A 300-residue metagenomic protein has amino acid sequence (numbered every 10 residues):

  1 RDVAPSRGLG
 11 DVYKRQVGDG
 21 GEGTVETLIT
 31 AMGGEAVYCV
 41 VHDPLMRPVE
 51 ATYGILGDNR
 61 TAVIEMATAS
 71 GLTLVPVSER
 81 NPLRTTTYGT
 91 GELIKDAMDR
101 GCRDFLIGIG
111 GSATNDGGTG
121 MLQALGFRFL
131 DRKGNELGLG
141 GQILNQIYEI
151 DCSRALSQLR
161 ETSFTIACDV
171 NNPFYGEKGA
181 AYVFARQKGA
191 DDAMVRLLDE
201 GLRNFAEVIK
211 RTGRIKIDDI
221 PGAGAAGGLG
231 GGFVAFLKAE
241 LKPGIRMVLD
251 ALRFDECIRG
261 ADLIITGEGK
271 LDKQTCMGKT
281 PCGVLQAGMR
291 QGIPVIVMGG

Functional and structural regions predicted by a protein language model:
D2-Y13: Single conserved hydrophobic/aromatic residue that forms the stacking wall/gate of nucleotide- or nucleobase-binding
D11-P76, F164-F174, A180-A181: Glycine-rich nucleotide/cofactor/substrate-binding loop typically near the N-terminus or early in the first domain
G21-T24, L72-T73, T87-T90, A113-G118 (+2 more regions): Short glycine/serine/threonine-rich phosphate/pyrophosphate-binding segments that cradle anionic phosphate groups
P48-T114: Anion-binding (especially nucleotide phosphate/pyrophosphate-binding) glycine-rich loop and adjoining beta-alpha core
A67, R132-N135, Q142, F164-A226: Carboxylate- and glycine-rich phosphate/diphosphate-binding segment that chelates Mg2+/Mn2+
R84-Y88, E92-K95, D99-L106, A113-S163: Glycine/threonine-rich beta-strand-loop-alpha-helix active-site module that forms ligand/phosphate-binding
L198-A261: Oxyanion-binding "anion nests"
G260-E268, K273-M298: Helical hairpin unit composed of two closely spaced alpha helices linked by a short loop
